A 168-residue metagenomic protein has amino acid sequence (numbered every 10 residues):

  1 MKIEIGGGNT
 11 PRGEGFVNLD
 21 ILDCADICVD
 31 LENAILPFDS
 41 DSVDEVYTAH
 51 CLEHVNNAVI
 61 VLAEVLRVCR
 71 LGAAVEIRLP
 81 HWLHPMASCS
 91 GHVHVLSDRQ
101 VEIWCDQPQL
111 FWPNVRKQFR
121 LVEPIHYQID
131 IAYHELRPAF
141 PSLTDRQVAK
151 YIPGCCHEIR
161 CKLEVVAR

Functional and structural regions predicted by a protein language model:
K2-L83: Conserved SAM-binding loop
V59-I60, A74-R168: S-adenosyl-L-methionine-dependent methyltransferase catalytic module, highlighting the catalytic core
